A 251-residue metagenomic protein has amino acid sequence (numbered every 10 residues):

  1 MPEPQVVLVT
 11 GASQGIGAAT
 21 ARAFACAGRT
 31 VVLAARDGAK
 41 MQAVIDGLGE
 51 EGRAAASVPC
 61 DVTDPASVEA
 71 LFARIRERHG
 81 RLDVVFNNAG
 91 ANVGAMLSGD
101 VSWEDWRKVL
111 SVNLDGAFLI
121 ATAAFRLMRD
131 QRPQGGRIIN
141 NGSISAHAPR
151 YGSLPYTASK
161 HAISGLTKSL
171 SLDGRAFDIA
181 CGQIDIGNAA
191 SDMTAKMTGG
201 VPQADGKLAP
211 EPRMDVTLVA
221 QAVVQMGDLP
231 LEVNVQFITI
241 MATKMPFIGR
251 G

Functional and structural regions predicted by a protein language model:
S13-Q14: Conserved glycine-rich cofactor-binding loop
A27-V44: Conserved glycine-rich Rossmann-like NAD(P)H-binding loop of the short-chain dehydrogenase/reductase
G38-A39, P59-A70, W103: The beta1-alpha1 cofactor-binding region of Rossmann-like NAD(H)/NADP(H)-dependent oxidoreductases
M96-S98, S102-L110: Substrate-binding pocket helix/loop in short-chain dehydrogenase/reductase
A121, S159: Active-site helix of classical SDR
S143: Residue(s) in the substrate-gating loop at a strand-loop-helix junction that position the organic substrate next
Q183-I184, P202-I248: C-terminal helical subdomain
